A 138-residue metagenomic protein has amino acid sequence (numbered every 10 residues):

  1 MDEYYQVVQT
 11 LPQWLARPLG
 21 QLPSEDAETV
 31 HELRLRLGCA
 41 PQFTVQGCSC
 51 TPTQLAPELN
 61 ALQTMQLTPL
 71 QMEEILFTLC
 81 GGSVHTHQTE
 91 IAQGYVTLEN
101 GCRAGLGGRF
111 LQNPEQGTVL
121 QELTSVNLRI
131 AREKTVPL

Functional and structural regions predicted by a protein language model:
M1-N100: N-terminal accessory targeting/assembly segments
V84-L138: P-loop NTP-binding catalytic core
